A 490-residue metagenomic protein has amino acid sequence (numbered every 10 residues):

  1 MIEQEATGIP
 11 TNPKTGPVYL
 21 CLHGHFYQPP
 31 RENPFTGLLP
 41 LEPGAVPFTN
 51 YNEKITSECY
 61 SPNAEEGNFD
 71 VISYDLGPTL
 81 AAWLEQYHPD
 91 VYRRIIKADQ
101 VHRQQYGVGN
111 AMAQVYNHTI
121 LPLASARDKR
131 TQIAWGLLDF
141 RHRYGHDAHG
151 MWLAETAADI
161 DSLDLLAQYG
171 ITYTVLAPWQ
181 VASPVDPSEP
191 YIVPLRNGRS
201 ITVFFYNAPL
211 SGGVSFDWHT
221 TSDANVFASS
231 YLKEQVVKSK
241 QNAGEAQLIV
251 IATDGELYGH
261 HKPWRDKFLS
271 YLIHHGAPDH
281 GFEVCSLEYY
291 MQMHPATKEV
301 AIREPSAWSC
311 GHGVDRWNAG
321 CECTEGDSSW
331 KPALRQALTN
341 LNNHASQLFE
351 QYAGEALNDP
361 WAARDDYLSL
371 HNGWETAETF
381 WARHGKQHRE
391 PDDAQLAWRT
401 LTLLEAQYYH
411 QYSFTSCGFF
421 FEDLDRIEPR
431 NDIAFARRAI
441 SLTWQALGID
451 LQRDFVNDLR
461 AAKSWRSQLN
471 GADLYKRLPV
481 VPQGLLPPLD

Functional and structural regions predicted by a protein language model:
I2-E65, P78-T79, E189-S211, W218-D490: Active-site and substrate-binding clefts of carbohydrate-active enzymes
G8-T11, D99-R103, F140, S162 (+1 more regions): Catalytic micro-motifs at enzyme active sites that drive phosphoryl/nucleotidyl and oxygen chemistry
P17-G24, Q28-R127, T131-Q132, H149-L153 (+1 more regions): Short, well-structured secondary-structure segments
R93-N110, A134, H146, A167-T202 (+2 more regions): Acidic, His- and aromatic-enriched active-site or binding-groove loops in soluble protein domains that engage sugars
G107, K129-Q132, G136, S162 (+1 more regions): Generic hydrophobic, aliphatic-rich segments that mediate packing or membrane embedding
K129-L153, K233-A252: CE4/NodB-like, metal-dependent polysaccharide N-deacetylase domain that modifies extracellular/periplasmic N-acetylated
L138, D164, Y412: Surface-exposed charge patches
H142-D186, L257-G276: Catalytic domains of cell-wall/extracellular-matrix polysaccharide-remodeling enzymes, centered on de-N-acetylation
